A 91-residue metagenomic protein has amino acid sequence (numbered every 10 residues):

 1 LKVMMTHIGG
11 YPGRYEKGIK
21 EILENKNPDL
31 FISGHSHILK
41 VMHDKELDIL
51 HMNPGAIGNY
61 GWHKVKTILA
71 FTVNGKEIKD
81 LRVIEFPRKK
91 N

Functional and structural regions predicted by a protein language model:
L1-R14, R82-R88: Mobile, glycine- and charge-enriched loop segments and immediately flanking short secondary-structure elements within
Y11-E77: Conserved beta-sheet core of the metallophosphoesterase superfamily
A70-N91: Acidic, histidine-bearing metal-coordination/catalytic regions of metal-dependent phosphoesterases
